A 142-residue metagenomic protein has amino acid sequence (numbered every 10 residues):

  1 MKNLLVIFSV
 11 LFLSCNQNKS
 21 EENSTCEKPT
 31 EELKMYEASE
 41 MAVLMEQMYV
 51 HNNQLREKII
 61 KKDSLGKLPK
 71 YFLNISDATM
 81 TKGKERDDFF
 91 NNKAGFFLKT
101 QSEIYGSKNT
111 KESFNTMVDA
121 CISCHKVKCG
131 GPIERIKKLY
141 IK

Functional and structural regions predicted by a protein language model:
M1-I7: Sec-dependent signal peptide recognition, specifically the positively charged N-region followed immediately by
L13-S14: C-terminal motif of bacterial Sec signal peptides marking the signal peptidase cleavage site
N18-V118, I133-K142: Extracytoplasmic c-type cytochrome modules immediately beyond a signal peptide or single-pass transmembrane anchor
M117-C129: The canonical Cys-X-X-Cys-His
